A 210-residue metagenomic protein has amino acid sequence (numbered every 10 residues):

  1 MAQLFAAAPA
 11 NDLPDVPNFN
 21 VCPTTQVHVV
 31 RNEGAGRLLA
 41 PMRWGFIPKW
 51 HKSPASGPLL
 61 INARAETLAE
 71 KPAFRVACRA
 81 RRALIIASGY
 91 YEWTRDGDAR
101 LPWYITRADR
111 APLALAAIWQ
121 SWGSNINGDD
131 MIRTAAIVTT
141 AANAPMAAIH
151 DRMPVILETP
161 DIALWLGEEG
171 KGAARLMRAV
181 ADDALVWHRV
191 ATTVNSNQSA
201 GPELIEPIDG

Functional and structural regions predicted by a protein language model:
M1-G210: Short linear sequence motif anchored by a di-proline
